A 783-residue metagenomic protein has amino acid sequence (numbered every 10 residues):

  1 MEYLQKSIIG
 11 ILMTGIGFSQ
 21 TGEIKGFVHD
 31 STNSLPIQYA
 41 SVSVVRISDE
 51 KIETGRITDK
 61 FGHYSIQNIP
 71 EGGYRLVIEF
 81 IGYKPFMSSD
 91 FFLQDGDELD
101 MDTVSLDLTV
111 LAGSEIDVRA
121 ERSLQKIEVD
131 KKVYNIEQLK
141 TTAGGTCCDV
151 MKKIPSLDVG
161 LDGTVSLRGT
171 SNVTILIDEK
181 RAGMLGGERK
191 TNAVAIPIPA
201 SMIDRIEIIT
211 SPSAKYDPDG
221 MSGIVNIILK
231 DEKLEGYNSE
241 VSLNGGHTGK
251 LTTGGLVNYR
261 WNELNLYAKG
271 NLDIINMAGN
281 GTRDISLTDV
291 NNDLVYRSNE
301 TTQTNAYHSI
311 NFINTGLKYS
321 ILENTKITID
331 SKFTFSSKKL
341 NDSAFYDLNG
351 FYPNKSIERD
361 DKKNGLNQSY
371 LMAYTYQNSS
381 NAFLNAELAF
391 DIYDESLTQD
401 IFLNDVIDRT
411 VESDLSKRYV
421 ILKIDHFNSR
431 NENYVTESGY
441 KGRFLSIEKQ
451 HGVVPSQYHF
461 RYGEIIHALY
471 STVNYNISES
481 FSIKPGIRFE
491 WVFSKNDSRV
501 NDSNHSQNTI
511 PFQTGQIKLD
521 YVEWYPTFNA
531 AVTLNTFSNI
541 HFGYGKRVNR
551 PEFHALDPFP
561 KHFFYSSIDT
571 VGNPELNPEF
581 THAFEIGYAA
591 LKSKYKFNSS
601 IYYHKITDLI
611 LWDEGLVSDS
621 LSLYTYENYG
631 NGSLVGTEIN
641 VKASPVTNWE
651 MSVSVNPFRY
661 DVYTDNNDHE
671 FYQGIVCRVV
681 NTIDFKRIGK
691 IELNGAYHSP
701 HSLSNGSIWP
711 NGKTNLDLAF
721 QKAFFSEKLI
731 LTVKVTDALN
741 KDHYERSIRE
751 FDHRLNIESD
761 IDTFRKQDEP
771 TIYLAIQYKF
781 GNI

Functional and structural regions predicted by a protein language model:
H29, S41-V45, E79-I81, E98-K140 (+3 more regions): Short, acidic, small-residue-rich periplasmic hinge/interaction motif at the N-terminus of Gram-negative outer-membrane
I47-H63: Short, acidic Ser/Thr/Gly-rich low-complexity loop/linker segments typical of extracellular and cell-surface proteins
T103-S105, C147-V150, R189-I196, I208 (+2 more regions): N-terminal periplasmic accessory domains that precede and gate Gram-negative outer-membrane beta-barrel machines
T164-T210: Periplasmic plug
G249-M277, D293-D342, L366-A373, N378 (+2 more regions): Transmembrane beta-barrel wall of Gram-negative outer-membrane proteins
D394-S396, S446-E448, F493-T509, K518 (+4 more regions): Surface-exposed extracellular loop regions of Gram-negative outer-membrane beta-barrel proteins, predominantly
S413, Y419-K423, A468, V571-N573 (+5 more regions): Outer membrane beta-barrel strand-and-loop segments of large Gram-negative receptors, especially TonB-dependent
D608, K722-I783: C-terminal beta-signal and adjacent terminal beta-strands/loops of Gram-negative outer-membrane beta-barrel proteins
